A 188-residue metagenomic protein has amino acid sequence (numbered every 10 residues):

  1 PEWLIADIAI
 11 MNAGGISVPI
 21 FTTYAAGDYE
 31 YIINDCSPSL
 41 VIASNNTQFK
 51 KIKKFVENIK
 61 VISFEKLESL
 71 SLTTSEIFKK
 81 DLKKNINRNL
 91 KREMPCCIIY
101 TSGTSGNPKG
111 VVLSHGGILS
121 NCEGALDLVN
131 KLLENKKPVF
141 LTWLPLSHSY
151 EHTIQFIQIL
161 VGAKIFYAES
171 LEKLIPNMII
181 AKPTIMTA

Functional and structural regions predicted by a protein language model:
P1, F21, F140-H148: Conserved AMP-binding
W3, D7, M11-L40, G110-V112 (+1 more regions): Short beta-strand->loop structural element characteristic of the AMP-binding/adenylate-forming
I10, V41, P95, T101-T104 (+3 more regions): Conserved S/T- and glycine-rich ATP-binding loop of Class I adenylate-forming
A43-K50, P183-A188: Adenylate-forming
T47-R92: ANL superfamily adenylate-forming
K79-Y100, N107, L133-V139: Conserved pre-ATP/AMP-binding loop-to-beta segment of ANL
C96-C122: Conserved AMP-binding A3 loop
L119-V139, L146-A188: Conserved AMP-binding/adenylation subdomain of ANL enzymes
